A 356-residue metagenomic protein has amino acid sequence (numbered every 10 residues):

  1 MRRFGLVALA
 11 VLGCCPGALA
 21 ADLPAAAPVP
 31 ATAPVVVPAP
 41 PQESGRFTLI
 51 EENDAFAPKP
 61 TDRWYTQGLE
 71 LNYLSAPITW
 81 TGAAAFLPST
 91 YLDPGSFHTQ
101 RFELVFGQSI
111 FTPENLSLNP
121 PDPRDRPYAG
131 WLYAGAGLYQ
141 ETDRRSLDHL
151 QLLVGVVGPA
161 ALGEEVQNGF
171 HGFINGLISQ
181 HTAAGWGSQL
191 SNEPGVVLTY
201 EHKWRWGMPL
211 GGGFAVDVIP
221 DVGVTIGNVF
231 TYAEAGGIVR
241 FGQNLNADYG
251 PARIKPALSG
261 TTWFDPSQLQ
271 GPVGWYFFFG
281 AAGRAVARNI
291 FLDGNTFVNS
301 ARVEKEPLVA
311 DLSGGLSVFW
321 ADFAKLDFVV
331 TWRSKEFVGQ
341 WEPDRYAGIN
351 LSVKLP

Functional and structural regions predicted by a protein language model:
M1-A39: Cleavable N-terminal export/targeting peptides
R46, E114-N115, I238-P356: Outer membrane beta-barrel transmembrane domains
F47-N53, F102-I110, L152-G158, H202 (+6 more regions): Transmembrane beta-barrel strands of outer-membrane/channel proteins
A57, Y91, P120-R124, H181-S188 (+3 more regions): Extracellular loop and loop/strand-boundary signature of outer-membrane beta-barrel proteins
R63-L69, Q100, Y128-L132, D148 (+6 more regions): Residues that define the transmembrane beta-barrel architecture of outer-membrane proteins
Y73-S75, Q108, L138-Q140, H202-M208 (+5 more regions): Residue-level signature of outer-membrane beta-barrel architecture
I78-G82, R144-R145, M208-P209, N244-A247 (+1 more regions): Repeated loop/turn-to-beta-strand initiation elements of outer-membrane beta-barrel proteins
P88-N168: Long, hydrophobic/aromatic-enriched structural stretches that serve as scaffold segments
